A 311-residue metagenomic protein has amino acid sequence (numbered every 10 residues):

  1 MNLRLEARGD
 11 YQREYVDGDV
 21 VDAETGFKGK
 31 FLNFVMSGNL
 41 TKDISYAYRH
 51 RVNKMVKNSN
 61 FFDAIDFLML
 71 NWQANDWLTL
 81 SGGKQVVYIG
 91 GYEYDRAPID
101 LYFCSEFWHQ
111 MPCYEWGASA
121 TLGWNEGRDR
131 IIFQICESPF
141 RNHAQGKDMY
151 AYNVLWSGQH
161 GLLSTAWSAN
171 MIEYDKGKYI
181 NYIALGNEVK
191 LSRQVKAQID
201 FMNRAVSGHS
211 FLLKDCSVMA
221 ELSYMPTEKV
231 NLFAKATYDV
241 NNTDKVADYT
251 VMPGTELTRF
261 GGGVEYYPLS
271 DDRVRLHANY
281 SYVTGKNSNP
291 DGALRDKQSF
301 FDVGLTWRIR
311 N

Functional and structural regions predicted by a protein language model:
R4-E6, A47-R49, S81-G83, Q134 (+2 more regions): Outer-envelope exported proteins of Gram-negative bacteria
E6-D22, T41, N58-S59, M69 (+3 more regions): Outer-membrane beta-barrel pore domains
R8-V20, M55-F61, W77-S157, W167-M171 (+1 more regions): Surface-exposed coil loops of outer-membrane beta-barrel proteins
E24-R51, M225: Glycine- and aromatic-enriched membrane insertion/assembly motifs of diderm outer-membrane and organelle channel
F27-G29, N39, D63, M149 (+1 more regions): Short, surface-exposed loop/turn motifs at beta-strand boundaries within globular domains
A47-I65: Outer-membrane beta-barrel proteins
